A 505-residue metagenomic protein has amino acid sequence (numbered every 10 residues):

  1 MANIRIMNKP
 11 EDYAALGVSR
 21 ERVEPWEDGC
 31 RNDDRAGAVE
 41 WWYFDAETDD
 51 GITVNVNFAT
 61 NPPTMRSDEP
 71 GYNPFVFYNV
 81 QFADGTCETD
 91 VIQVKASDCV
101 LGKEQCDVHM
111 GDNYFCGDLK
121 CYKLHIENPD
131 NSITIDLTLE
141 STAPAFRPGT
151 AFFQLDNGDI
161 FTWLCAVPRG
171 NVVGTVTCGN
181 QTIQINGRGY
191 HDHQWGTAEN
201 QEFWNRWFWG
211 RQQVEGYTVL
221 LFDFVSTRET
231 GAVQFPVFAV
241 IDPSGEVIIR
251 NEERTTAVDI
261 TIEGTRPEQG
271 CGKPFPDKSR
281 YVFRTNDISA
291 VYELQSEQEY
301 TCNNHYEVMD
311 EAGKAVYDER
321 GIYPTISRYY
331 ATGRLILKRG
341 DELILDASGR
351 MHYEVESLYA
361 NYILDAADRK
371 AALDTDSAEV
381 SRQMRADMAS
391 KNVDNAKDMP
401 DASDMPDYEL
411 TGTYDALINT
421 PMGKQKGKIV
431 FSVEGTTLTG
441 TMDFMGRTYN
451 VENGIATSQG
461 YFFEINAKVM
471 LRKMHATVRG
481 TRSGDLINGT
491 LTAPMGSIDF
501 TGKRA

Functional and structural regions predicted by a protein language model:
M1-P400: Structured soluble/peripheral alpha/beta segments that form catalytic or ligand/cofactor-binding pockets
S244, D401-S483, N488-A505: Central antiparallel beta-sheet cores of small beta-barrel/beta-sandwich binding domains
